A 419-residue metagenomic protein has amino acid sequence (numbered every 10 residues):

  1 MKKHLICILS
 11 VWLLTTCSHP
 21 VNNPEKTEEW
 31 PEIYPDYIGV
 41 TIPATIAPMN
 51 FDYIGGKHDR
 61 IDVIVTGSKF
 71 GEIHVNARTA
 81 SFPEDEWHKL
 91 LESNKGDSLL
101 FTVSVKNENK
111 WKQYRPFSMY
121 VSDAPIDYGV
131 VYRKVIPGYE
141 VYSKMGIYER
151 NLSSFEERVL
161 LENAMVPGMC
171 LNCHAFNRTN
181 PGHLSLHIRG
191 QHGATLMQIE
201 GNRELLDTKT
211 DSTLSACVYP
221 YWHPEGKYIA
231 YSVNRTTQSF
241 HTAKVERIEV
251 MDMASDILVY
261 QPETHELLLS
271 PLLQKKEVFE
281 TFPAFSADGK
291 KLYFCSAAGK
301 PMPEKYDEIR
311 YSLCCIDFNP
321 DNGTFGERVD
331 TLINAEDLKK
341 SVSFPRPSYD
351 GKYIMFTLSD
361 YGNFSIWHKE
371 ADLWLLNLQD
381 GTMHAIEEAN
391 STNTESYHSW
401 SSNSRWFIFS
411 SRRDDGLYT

Functional and structural regions predicted by a protein language model:
T15-T16: C-terminal motif of bacterial Sec signal peptides marking the signal peptidase cleavage site
E25-D36, K69-E86, S153-C170, Q198-A216 (+3 more regions): Multi-bladed beta-propeller domains
E32-I33, W111-E140, S212-T213: Low-complexity, Pro/Ser/Thr- and charge-rich linker/hinge segments at domain boundaries
Y34-K57: Contiguous beta-strand segments within globular domains
Y128-V141, M197, Y231-M253, F294-Y311 (+2 more regions): Short, conserved, GDST-rich strand-edge loop motifs in beta-rich repeat architectures
G129-D207, S212-T213, Y219: Conserved, compact domain cores that house catalytic/ligand-binding motifs in diverse enzymes and effector modules
R178-N180, P224-E225, A287-D288, Y349-D350 (+1 more regions): Residue-level detector of Asp-centered blade-edge/turn motifs that repeat once per structural unit in beta-propeller
H183-L184, G226-I229, G289-L292, I354 (+1 more regions): Hydrophobic beta-strand positions that form the internal "hydrophobic ladder" of WD40/Gbeta-like beta-propeller blades
